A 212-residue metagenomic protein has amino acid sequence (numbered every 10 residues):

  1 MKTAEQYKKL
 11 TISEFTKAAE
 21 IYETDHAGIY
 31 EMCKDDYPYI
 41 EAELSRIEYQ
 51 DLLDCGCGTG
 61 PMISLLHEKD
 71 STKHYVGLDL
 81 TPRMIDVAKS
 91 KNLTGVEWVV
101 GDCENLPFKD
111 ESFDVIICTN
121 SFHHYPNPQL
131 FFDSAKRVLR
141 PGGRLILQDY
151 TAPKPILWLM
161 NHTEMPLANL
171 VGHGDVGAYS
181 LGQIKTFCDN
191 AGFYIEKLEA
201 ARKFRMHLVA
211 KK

Functional and structural regions predicted by a protein language model:
M1-R46, P61-L65, M84-V87: Conserved class I S-adenosyl-L-methionine
Q6-Y7, D25-I29, M62, I146-A191 (+2 more regions): C-terminal alpha-helical "lid/dimerization" subdomain adjacent to the S-adenosyl-L-methionine
L53-C55, T59-N105: Class I SAM-dependent methyltransferase SAM/SAH-binding core
I117: A conserved beta-strand element that flanks and buttresses the S-adenosyl-L-methionine
N120-S121: Short catalytic micro-motifs in class I SAM-dependent methyltransferases
Q129-P141: A short glycine-rich, Lys/Arg-flanked "PGG" loop and its adjoining helix->strand segment in the class I
L208-K212: C-terminal lobe and adjacent flexible extensions of AdoMet/dcAdoMet transferase-like proteins
